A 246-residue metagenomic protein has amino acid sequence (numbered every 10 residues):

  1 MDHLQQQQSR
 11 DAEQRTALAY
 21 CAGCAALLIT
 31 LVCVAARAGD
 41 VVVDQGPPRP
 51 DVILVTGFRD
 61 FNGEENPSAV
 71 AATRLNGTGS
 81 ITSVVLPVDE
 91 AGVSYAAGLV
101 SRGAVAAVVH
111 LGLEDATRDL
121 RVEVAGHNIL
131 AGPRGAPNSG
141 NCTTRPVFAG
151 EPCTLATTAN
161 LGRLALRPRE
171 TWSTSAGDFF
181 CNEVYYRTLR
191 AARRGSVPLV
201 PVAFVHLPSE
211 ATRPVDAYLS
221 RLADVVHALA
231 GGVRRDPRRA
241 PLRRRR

Functional and structural regions predicted by a protein language model:
M1-E13: Short, low-complexity, Lys/Arg-enriched N-terminal segments of secretory-pathway carbohydrate enzymes
Q6, A22, D40-V43: Intrinsically disordered, low-complexity segments used for protein-protein interactions
Y20-R37: Cleavable N-terminal signal peptides of Sec/SRP-targeted secreted and luminal proteins
V34-F179, T188-L199, D216-R221, H227-R245: N-terminal catalytic or cofactor-binding beta/alpha core of small enzyme domains
V202, H206-E210: An accessory alpha-helical subdomain
A211-V215: Short active-site-adjacent structural elements
